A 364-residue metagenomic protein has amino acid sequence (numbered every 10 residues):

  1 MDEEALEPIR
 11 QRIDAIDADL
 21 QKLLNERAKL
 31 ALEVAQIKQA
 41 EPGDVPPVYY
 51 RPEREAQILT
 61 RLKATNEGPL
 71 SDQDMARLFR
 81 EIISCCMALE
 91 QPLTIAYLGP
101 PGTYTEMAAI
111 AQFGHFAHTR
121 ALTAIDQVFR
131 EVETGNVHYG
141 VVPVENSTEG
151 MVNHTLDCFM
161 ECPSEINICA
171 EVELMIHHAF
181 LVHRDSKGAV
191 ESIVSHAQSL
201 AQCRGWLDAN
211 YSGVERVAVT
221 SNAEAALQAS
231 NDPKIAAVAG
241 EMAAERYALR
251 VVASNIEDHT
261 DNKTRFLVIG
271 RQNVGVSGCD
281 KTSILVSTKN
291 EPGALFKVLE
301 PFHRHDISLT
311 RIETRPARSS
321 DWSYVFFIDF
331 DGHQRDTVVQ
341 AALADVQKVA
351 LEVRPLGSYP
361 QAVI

Functional and structural regions predicted by a protein language model:
M1-I364: Domain-level signature for soluble enzymes in the chorismate/prephenate branch of the shikimate pathway
